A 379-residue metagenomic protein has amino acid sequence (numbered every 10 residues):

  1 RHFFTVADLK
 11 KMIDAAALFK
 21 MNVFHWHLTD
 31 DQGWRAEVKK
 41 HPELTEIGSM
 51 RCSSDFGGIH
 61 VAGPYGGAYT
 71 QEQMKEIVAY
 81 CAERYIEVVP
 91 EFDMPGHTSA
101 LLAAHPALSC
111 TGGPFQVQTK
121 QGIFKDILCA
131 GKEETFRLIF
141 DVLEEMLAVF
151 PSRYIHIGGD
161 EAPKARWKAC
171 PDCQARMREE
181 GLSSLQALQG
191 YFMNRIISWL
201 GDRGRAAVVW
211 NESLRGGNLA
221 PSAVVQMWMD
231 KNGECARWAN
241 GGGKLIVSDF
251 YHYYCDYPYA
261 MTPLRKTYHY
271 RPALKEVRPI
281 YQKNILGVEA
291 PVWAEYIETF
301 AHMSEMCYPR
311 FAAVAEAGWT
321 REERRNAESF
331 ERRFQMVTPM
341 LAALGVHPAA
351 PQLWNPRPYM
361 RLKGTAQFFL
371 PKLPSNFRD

Functional and structural regions predicted by a protein language model:
R1-D31: A conserved hydrophobic secondary-structure block that centers on an alpha-helix together with its immediately flanking
R1-D8, K125-E134, E298: Active-site mouth loops of central-metabolism enzymes
K10-A17, H25, T45, Q71-V78 (+3 more regions): Short, well-ordered alpha-helical packing segments
H27-W34, F92-A100, G158-P163, N211-S213: Short, solvent-exposed turn/loop segments enriched in Gly/Ser/Thr/Pro and often Arg
Q32-E83, T98-R137, A165-L185: Aromatic- and acidic-residue-enriched carbohydrate-binding clefts of CAZyme catalytic domains
E76, Y85, K132-Y154, E161 (+1 more regions): Substrate-binding groove of N-acetylhexosamine-processing glycoside hydrolases
